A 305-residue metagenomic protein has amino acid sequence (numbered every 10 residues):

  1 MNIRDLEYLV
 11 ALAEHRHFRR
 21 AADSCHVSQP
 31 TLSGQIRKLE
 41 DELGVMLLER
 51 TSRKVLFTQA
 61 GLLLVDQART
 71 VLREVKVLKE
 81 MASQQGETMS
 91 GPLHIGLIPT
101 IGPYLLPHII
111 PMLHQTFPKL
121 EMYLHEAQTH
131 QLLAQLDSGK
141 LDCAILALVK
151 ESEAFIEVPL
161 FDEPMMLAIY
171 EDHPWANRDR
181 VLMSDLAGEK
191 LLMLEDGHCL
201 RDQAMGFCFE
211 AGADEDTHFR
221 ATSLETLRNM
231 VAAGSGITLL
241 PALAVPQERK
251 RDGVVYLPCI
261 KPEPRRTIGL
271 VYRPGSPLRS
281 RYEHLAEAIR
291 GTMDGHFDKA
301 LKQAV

Functional and structural regions predicted by a protein language model:
V10-S28, S52: Short helix-boundary/capping micro-motifs
F18-D23, P30, R37, L133 (+1 more regions): Residues within helix-turn-helix
E40-F57: A short LG(V/I)-centered, amphipathic sequence patch enriched for acidic residue(s) preceding the LG motif
S90-E153, A221-S223: Central regulatory/effector-binding core of bacterial HTH transcription factors
Q128-L141, L146-A147, E195-L257: Hydrophobic hinge/microswitch elements
S152-L191: Flexible hinge/capping segments at coil-to-helix
W175, K190-A211, L278-E287, T292-K302: Secondary-structure junction motif
A242-G253, K261-V305: C-terminal effector-binding regulatory domain of bacterial HTH transcription factors
